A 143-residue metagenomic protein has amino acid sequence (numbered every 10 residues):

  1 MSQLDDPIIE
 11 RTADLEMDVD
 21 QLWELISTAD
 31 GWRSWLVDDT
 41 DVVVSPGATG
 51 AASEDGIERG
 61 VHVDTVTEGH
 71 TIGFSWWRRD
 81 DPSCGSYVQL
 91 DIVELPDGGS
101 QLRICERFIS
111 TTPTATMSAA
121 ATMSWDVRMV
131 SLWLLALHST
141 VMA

Functional and structural regions predicted by a protein language model:
M1-V42: Hydrophobic ligand-binding cavity/cleft-lining segments
S2-D5, D30-S34, G50-G56, R79-C84: Short, solvent-exposed secondary-structure boundary motifs
L22, W32, G50, V63 (+4 more regions): Hydrophobic pocket/interface hotspot
W23-I26, W35, W76, A119-R128: Tryptophan-centric aromatic hotspots in well-structured domains and transmembrane helices
D38-G47, A52: A solvent-exposed, acidic/Ser-Thr-rich amphipathic alpha-helical stretch
D41, S53-Q101, R107-I109: Hydrophobic-ligand binding "helix-grip"
R107-A143: A conserved amphipathic terminal alpha-helix motif
